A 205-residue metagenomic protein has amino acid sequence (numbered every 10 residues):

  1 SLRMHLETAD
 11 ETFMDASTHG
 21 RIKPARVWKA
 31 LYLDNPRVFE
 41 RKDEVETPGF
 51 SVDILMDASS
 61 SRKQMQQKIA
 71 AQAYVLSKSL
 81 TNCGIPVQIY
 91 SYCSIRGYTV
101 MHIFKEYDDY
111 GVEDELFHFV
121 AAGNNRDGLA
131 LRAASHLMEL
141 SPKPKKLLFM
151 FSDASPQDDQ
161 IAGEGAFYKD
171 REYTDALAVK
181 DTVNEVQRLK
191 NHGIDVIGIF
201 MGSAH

Functional and structural regions predicted by a protein language model:
S1-H205: Acidic, glycine-rich A-domain
